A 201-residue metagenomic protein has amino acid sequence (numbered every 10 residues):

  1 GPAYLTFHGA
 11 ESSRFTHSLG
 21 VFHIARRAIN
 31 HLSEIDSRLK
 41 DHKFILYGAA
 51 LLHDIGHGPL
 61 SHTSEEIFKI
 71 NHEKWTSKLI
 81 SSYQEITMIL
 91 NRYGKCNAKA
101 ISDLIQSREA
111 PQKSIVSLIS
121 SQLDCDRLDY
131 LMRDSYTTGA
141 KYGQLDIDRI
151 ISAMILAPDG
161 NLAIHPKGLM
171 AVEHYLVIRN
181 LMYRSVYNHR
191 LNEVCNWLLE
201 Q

Functional and structural regions predicted by a protein language model:
P2-G48, G56-Q201: Sequence-structural signature of the catalytic-core scaffold of metal-dependent phosphohydrolases that act on
